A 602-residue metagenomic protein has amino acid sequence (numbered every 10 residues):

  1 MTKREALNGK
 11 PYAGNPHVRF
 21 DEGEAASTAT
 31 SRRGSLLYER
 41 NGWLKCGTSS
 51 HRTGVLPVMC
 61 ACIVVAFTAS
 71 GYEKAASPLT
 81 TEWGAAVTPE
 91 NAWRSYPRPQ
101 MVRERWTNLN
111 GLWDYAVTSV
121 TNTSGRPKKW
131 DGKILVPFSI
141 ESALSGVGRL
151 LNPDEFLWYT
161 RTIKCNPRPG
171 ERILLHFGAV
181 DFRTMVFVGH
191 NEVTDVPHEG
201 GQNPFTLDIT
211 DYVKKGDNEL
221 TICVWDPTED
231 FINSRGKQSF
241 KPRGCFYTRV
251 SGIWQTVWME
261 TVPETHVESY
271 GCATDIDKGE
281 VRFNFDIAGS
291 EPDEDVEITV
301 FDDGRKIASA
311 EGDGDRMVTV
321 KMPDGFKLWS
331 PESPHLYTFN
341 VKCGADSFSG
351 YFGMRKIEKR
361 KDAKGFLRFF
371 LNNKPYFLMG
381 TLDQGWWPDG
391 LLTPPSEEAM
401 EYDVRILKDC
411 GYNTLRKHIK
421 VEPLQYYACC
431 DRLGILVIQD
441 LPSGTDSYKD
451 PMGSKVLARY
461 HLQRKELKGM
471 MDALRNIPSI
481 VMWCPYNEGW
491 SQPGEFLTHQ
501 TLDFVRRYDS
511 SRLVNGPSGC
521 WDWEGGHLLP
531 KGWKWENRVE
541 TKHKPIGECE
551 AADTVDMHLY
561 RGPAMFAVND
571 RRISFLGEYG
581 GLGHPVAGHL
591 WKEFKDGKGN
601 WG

Functional and structural regions predicted by a protein language model:
Y72-W106: N-terminal pre-domain segments of enzymes
W113, H190, V257, Y337 (+5 more regions): Conserved, mostly hydrophobic/aromatic
D114-T118, R149-H266, S290-E291, R305 (+2 more regions): Accessory beta-strand-rich segments of carbohydrate-active enzymes
D211-D217, N284-D362: Extended acidic/polar, glycine-enriched regions that form or flank non-catalytic beta-rich accessory modules
T261-E291, A363-R368: Surface beta-strand/loop "capping" patches
Y270-A273, K342-L407: N-terminal carbohydrate-binding accessory modules
N284, T414-G602: Substrate-binding/catalytic cleft of secreted carbohydrate-active enzymes, primarily glycoside hydrolases
